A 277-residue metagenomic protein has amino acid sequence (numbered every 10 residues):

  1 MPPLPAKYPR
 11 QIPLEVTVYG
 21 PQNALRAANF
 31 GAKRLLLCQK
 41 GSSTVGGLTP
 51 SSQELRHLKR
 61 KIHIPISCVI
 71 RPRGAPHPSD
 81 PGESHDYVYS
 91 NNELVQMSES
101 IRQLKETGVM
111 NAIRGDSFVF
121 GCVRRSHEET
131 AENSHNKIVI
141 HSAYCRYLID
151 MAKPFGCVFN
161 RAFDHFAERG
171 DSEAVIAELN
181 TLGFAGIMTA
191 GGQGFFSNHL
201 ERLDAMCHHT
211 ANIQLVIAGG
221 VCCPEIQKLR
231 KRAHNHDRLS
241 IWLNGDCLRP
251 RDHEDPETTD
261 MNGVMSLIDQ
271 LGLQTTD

Functional and structural regions predicted by a protein language model:
M1-T17: N-terminal amphipathic alpha-helix/helix-capping segment at the start of soluble metabolic enzymes
R10-I12, R26-K33, V264, I268: A short, Lys/Arg-enriched amphipathic alpha-helix followed by its capping loop at the start of a domain
I12-V18, L35-L37, I66-I70, F118-F120 (+4 more regions): Hydrophobic faces of well-ordered beta-strands that scaffold small-molecule active sites in alpha/beta enzyme cores
P21-F30, I66-I70, P76-E106, D164-L182 (+3 more regions): Catalytic cores of alpha/beta
P21-N23, R34, E54-A143, Y147: Active-site beta->alpha loop and helix N-cap motifs at the rims of alpha/beta catalytic domains
Q22, S42-H63, N92, V123-K153 (+4 more regions): Active-site-adjacent beta->alpha loops and helix N-cap segments on the catalytic face of soluble alpha/beta enzymes
F30, K61-P65, Q103-S117, L148-F155 (+3 more regions): A structural motif corresponding to the C-terminal end of an alpha-helix and its immediate exit/capping segment
R34-G47, A112-S126, L182-H199, A233-V264: Glycine-rich phosphate-binding active-site loops on the catalytic face of alpha/beta enzymes
